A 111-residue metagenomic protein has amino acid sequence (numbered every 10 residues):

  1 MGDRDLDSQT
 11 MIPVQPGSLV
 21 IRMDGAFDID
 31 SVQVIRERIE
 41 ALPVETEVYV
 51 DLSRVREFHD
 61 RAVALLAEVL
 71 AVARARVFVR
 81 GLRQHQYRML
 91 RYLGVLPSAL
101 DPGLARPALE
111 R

Functional and structural regions predicted by a protein language model:
M1-R111: STAS-like cytosolic regulatory interaction modules
